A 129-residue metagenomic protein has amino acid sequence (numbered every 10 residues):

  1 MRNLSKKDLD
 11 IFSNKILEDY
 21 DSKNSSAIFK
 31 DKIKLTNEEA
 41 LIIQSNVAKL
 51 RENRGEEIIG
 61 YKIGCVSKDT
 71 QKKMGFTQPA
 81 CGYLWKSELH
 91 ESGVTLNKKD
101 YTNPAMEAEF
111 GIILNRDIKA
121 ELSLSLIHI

Functional and structural regions predicted by a protein language model:
R2-A120: Extended, compositionally biased flexible segments
L122-S125: A short secondary-structure junction signal
I127-I129: Conserved small/polar residues in nucleotide/adenosyl-binding loops
